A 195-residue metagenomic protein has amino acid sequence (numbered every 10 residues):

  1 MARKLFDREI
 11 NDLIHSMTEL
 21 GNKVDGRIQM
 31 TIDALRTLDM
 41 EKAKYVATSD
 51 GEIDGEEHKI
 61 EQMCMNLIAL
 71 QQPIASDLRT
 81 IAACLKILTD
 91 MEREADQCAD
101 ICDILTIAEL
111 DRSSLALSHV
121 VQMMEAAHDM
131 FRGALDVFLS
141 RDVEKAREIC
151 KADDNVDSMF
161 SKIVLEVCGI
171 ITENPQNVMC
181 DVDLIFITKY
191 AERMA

Functional and structural regions predicted by a protein language model:
M1-A195: Cytosolic, long alpha-helical scaffolding segments
